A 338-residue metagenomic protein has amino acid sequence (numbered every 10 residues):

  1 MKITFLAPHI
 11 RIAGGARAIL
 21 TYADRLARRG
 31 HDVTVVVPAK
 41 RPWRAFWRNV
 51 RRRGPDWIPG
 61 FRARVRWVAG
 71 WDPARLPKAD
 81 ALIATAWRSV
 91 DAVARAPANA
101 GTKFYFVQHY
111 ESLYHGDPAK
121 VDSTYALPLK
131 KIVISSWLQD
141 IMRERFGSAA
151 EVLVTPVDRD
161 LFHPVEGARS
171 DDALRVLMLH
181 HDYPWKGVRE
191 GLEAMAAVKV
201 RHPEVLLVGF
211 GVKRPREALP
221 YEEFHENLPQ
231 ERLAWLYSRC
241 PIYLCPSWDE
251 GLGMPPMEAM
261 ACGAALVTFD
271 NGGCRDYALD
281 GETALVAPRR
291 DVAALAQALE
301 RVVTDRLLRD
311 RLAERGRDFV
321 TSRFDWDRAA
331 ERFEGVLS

Functional and structural regions predicted by a protein language model:
T4, I132, A168-K186, L192-A197: Conserved donor-binding/catalytic core segment of Leloir-type glycosyltransferases
S112-P118, E144, E151-D172: Acidic anion/phosphate-binding donor-loop and adjacent secondary structure in glycosyltransferase catalytic cores
N227, D280-G281, L285-V292, R301-L307: Conserved acidic donor-binding segment of nucleotide-sugar-dependent glycosyltransferases
L236-C240: Short alpha-helical donor nucleotide-sugar binding micro-motif in glycosyltransferases
W248: Aromatic "clamp/platform" in nucleotide-sugar-dependent glycosyltransferases that forms part of the donor/acceptor
G253-P256, C274: Short glycine/serine-rich donor-binding loops of glycosyltransferases
A265-T268: Short hydrophobic beta-strand element within catalytic cores of glycosyltransferases and related nucleotide-activated
A294, R301, L308-S322, R332-G335: A short, well-ordered alpha-helix in the C-terminal region of glycosyltransferases
